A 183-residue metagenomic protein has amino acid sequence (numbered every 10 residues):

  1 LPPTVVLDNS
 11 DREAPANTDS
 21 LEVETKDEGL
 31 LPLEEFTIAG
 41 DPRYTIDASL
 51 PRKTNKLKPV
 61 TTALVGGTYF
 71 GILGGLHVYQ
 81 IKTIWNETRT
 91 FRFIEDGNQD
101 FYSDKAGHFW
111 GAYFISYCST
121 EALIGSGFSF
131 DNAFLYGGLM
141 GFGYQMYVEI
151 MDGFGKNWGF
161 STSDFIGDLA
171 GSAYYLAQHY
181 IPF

Functional and structural regions predicted by a protein language model:
L1-K105, F109-S116, T120, I124-G125: N-terminal targeting leaders of membrane proteins
N55-T61, I124-Y136, H179-F183: Short loop/turn motifs that connect adjacent beta-strands in outer-membrane beta-barrel proteins
T68-G74, A133-G153, D168-S172: Small-polar-interrupted transmembrane alpha-helices in polytopic inner-membrane proteins
G75-T83, I124, F128, Y147-N157 (+1 more regions): Short hydrophobic alpha-helical membrane-entry/anchor segments
Q99, S103, Y144, G159 (+1 more regions): Residue-level marker of motif borders
H108-I115, D152-H179: Alpha-helical transmembrane segments that form the membrane-embedded catalytic/substrate-binding core of multi-pass
A112-I124, F128, F134-E149: Long, hydrophobic/aromatic-enriched structural stretches that serve as scaffold segments
